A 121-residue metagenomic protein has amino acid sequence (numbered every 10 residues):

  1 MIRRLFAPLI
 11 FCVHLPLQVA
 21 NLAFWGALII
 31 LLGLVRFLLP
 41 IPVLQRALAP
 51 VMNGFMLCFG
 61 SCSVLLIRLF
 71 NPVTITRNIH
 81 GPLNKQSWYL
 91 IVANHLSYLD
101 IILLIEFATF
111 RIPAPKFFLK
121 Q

Functional and structural regions predicted by a protein language model:
M1-T74: A transmembrane-helix-recognition feature enriched in membrane-embedded lipid enzymes and envelope glyco-/phospholipid
P42-C58, N84-Q121: Catalytic core of membrane glycerolipid acyltransferases/transacylases, capturing the structured, soluble-facing
L66-R68, P82, A108: Sterically constrained small-residue positions within well-ordered secondary structures of folded domains
T74-T76, K116: Conserved beta-strand segments of alpha/beta enzyme cores
R77-N84: Short beta-strand-to-loop junctions in surface cap/lid or active-site-entrance loops
